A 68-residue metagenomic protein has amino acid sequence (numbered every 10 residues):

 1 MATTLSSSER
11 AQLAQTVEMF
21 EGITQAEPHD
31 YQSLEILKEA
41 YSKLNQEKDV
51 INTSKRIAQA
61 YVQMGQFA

Functional and structural regions predicted by a protein language model:
M1-A68: Repeat-based scaffolding regions
